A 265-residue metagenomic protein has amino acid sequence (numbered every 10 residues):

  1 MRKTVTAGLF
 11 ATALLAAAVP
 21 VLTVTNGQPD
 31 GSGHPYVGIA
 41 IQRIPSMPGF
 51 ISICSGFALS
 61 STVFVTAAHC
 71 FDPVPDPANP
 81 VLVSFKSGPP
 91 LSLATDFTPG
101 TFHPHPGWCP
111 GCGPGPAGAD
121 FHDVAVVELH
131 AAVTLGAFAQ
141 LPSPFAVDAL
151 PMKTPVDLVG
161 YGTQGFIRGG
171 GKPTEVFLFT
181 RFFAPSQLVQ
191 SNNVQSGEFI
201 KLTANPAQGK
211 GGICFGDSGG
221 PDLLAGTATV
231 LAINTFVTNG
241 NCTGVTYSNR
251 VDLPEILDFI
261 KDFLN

Functional and structural regions predicted by a protein language model:
M1-L9: Bacterial N-terminal signal peptides that target proteins for export
G8-A17: Bacterial N-terminal signal peptides
V19-G38, S52-S92, V176-N193, G211-N265: C-terminal subregion of chymotrypsin/trypsin-like serine protease catalytic domains
V24-S32, S46, A78-L135, A139-V147 (+1 more regions): Conserved catalytic-core segment of clan PA serine endopeptidases
I39-P45: Short beta-strand segments that buttress and anchor functional surface loops
P45-F50, N205-P206, G211-F215: Short loop/turn motifs at secondary-structure junctions and domain boundaries
H103-G107, A146, T203-K210, N234-N239: Short, solvent-exposed aromatic-acidic interface loops
D120-K210, T246, L253-I260: Chymotrypsin/trypsin-fold serine protease catalytic domain
